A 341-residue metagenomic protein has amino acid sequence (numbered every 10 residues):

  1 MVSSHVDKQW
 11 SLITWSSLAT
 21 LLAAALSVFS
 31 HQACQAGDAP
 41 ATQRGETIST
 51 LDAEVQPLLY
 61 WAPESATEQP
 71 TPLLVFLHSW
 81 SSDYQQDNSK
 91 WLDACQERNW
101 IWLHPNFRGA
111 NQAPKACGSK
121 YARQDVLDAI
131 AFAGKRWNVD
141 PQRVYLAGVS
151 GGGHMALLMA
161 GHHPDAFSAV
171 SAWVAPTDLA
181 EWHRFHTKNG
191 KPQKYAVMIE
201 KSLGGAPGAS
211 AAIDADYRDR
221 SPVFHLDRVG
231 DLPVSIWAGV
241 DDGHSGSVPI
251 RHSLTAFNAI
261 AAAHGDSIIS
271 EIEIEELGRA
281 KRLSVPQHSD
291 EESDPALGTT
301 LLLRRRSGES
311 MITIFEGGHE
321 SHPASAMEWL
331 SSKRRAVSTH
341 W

Functional and structural regions predicted by a protein language model:
F29-T71, V149-G151, K201-G205, A296-T300 (+2 more regions): A domain-start/cap signature at the N-terminus of enzymes
A66-T71, F76-K115, L179-A180, H244-G246: Short substrate-entry loop that stabilizes the transition state in hydrolases
S81, Q86, S168-A169, A175-P176 (+2 more regions): Mobile cap/lid helix-loop segments that gate and shape the active-site cleft of serine hydrolases
C117-W137: Alpha/beta-hydrolase active-site loop
N138-S150: Alpha/beta-hydrolase fold nucleophile elbow
G153-P164: Short glycine-enriched nucleophile-adjacent loop and the immediately C-terminal alpha-helix near the catalytic center
V197, P207, V240-G308: Active-site-adjacent alpha-helix of alpha/beta-hydrolase-fold enzymes
I236-A238: Short beta-strand/loop motif that positions the catalytic acidic residue of the alpha/beta-hydrolase fold
